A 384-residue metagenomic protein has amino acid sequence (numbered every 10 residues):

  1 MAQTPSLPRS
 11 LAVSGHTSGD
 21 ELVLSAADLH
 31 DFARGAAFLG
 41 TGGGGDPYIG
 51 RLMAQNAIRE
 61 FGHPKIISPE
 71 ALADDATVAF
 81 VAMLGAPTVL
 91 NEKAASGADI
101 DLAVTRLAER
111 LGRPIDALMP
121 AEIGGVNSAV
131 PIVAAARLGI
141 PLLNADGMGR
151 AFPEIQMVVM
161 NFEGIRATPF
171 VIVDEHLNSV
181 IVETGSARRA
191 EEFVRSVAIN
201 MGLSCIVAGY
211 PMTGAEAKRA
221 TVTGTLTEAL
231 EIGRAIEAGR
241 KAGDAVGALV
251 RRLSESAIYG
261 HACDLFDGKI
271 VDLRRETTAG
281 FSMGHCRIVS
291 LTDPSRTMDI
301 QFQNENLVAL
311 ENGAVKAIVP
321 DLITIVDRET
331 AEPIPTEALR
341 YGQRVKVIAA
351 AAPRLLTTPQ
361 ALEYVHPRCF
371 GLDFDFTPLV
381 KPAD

Functional and structural regions predicted by a protein language model:
H30-M83, A331-P353: N-terminal low-complexity or amphipathic/hydrophobic leaders
D46-G50, I100-D101, A121-V133, G149-E154: Short glycine/serine/threonine-rich phosphate/pyrophosphate-binding segments that cradle anionic phosphate groups
L72-D116: Glycine-rich oxoanion-binding loops at beta->alpha junctions
L72-P87, M157-V197: A structural-propensity feature for long, helix-poor, extended segments
A136-Q156: Short, acidic/small-residue loops that bind anionic groups at enzyme active sites
E175-T225: Conserved anion/nucleotide-ligand pocket segment
I232-I288: Oxyanion-binding "anion nests"
V271-D384: C-terminal non-catalytic interaction/assembly regions of soluble proteins
